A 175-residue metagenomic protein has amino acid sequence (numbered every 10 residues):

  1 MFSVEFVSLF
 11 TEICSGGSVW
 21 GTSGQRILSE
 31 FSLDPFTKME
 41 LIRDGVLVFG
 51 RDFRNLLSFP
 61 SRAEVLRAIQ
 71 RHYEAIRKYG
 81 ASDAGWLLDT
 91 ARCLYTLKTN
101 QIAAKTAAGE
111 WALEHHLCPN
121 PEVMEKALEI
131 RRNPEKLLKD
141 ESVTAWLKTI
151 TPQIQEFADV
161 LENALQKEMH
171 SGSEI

Functional and structural regions predicted by a protein language model:
M1-A81, D159: Conserved NTP/Mg2+-binding pocket subregion across the NTase superfamily
F2-S3, W86, E174-I175: Short glycine-rich, low-complexity/disordered patches
E74-T106: Hydrophobic alpha-helical packing segments in soluble, helical-rich domains
Q101, K105-I175: Structured mid-to-C-terminal alpha-helical surface segments
